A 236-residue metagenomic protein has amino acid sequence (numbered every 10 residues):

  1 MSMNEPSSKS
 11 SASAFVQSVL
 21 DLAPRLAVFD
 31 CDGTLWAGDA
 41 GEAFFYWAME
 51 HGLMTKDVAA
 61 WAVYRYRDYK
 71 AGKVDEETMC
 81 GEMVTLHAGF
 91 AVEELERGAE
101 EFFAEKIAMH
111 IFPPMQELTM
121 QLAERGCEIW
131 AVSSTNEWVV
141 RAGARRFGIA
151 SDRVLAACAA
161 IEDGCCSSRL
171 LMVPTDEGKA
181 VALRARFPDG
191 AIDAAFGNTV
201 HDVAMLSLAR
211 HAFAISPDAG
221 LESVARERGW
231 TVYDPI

Functional and structural regions predicted by a protein language model:
S2-L26, E93-W130, S134-I236: C-terminal cap/substrate-recognition subdomain and adjoining C-terminal extension of metal-dependent phosphatase-like
S8, V28-D30, M54: Intrinsically disordered, low-complexity regions enriched in Ser/Pro/Gly/Gln/His and often acidic
L22-G41, L206: Asp-based phosphoryl-transfer active-site loop
D30, E82-T85, V154: Residue-level signal for pocket-adjacent positions within structured domains
G33, G72, G164-C165: Detector for glycine-centered tight turns/loop "hinges" at secondary-structure junctions
A40-G41, F45-Q121: A metal-dependent, Asp-based hydrolase signature
